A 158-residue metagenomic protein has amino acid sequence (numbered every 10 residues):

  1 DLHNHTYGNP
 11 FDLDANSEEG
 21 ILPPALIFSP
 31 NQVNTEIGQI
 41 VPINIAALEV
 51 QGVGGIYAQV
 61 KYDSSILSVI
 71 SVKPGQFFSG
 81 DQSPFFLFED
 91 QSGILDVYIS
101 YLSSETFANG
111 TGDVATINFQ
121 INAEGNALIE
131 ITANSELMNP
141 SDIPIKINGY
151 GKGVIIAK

Functional and structural regions predicted by a protein language model:
D1-K158: Acidic, low-complexity intrinsically disordered segments
